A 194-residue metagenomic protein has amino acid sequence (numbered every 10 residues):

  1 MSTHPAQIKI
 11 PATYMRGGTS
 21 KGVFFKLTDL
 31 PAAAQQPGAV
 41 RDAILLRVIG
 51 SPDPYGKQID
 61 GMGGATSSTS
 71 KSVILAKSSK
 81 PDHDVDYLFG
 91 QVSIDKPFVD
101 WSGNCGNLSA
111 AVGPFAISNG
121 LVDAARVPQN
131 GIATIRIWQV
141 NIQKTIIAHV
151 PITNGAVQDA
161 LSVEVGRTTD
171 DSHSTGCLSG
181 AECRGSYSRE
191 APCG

Functional and structural regions predicted by a protein language model:
M1-G194: A glycine-rich beta-to-alpha transition motif near the start of alpha/beta enzyme domains, typified by
